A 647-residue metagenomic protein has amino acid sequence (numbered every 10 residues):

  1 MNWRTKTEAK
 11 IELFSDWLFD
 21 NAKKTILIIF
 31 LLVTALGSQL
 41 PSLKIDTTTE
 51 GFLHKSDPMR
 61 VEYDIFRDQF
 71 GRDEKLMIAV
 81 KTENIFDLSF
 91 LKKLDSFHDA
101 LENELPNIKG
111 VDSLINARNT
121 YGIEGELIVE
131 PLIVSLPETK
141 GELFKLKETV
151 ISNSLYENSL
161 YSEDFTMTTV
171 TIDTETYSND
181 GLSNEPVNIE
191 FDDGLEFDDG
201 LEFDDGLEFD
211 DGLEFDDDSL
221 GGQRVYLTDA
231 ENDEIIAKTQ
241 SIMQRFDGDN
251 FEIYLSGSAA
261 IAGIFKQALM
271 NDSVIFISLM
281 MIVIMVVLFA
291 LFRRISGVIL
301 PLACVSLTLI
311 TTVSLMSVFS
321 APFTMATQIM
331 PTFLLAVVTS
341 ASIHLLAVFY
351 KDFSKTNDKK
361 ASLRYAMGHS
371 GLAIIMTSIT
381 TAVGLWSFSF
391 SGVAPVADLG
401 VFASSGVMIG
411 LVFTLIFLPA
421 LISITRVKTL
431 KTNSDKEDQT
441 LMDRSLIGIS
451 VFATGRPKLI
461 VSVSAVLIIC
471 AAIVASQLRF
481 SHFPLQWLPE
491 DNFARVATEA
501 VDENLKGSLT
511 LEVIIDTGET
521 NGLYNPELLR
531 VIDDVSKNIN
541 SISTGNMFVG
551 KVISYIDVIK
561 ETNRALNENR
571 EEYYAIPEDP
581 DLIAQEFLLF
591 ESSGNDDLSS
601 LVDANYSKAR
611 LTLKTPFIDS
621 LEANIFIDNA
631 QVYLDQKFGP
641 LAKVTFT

Functional and structural regions predicted by a protein language model:
M1-S278, L307-F319, G448, P457-T647: Extracytoplasmic
N2, V318, L335-A347, G371-F390 (+1 more regions): Transmembrane alpha-helices and their membrane-interface boundaries in multi-pass membrane transporters and channels
T25-L27, I277-S278, V298-L302, M330 (+4 more regions): Hydrophobic alpha-helical transmembrane segments
I29-L36, M280-L288, C304, T308 (+5 more regions): Alpha-helical transmembrane segments of integral membrane proteins
G37-P41, M285, F289, L309 (+7 more regions): Membrane-embedded alpha-helical segments of multi-pass transporters/permeases
K266-A268, I295-L300, Q328-T332, G368-L372: Short alpha-helical transmembrane interface motifs in multi-pass membrane proteins
M270-F323, F390-A394: Interfacial segments of transmembrane alpha-helices in multi-pass membrane proteins
D352-I379: Helix-loop junctions and hydrophobic alpha-helical segments within the transmembrane domains of large membrane
